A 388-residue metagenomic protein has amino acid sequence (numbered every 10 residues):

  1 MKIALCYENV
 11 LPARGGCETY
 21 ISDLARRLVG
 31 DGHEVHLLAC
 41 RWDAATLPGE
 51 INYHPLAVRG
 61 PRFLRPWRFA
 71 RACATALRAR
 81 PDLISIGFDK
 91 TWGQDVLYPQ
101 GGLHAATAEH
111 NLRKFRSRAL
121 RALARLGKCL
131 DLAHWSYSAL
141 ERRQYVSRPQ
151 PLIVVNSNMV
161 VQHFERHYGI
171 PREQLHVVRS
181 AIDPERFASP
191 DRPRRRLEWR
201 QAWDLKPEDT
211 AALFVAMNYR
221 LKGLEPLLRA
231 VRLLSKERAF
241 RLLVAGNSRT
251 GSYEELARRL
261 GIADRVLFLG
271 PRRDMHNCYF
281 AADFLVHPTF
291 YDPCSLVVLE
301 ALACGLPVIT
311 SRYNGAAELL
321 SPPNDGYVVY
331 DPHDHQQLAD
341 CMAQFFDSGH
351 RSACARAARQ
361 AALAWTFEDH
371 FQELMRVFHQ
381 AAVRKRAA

Functional and structural regions predicted by a protein language model:
A122-N156, Q162: Membrane-proximal helix-turn-helix segments that form the acceptor-binding/catalytic region of lipid-linked
M159, A181: Carbohydrate-associated surface elements
A188-L205: A short helix/loop element that forms part of the nucleotide-sugar donor recognition site in Leloir-type
Q201, H350-A364: A short, well-ordered alpha-helix in the C-terminal region of glycosyltransferases
Q201, K206-L213, L224-L267: A conserved nucleotide-sugar
P271, F290: Aromatic "clamp/platform" in nucleotide-sugar-dependent glycosyltransferases that forms part of the donor/acceptor
P307-T310: Short hydrophobic beta-strand element within catalytic cores of glycosyltransferases and related nucleotide-activated
A317-A343: Change "using UDP/GDP/dTDP sugars" to "using nucleotide sugars
